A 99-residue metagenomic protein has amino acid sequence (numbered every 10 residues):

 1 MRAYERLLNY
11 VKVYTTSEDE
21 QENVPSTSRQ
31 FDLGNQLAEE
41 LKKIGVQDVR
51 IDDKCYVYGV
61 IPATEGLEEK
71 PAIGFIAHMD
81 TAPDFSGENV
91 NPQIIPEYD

Functional and structural regions predicted by a protein language model:
R2-S28: N-terminal capping segment at the start of a domain
N9, C55, P71-I73: A generic secondary-structure signal marking the coil-to-beta-strand transition
V13, K54, A77-M79: Fold-independent oxyanion-binding glycine-rich loops and adjacent beta-strand/coil segments at enzyme active sites
D32-I44: Amphipathic alpha-helical segments
Q47-C55: Short, well-structured beta-strand/strand-turn elements
G59-E68: Short beta-strand-to-loop junctions in surface cap/lid or active-site-entrance loops
E68-D99: Active-site metal-coordination/substrate-binding segment of hydrolases, especially metallo-dependent peptidases
